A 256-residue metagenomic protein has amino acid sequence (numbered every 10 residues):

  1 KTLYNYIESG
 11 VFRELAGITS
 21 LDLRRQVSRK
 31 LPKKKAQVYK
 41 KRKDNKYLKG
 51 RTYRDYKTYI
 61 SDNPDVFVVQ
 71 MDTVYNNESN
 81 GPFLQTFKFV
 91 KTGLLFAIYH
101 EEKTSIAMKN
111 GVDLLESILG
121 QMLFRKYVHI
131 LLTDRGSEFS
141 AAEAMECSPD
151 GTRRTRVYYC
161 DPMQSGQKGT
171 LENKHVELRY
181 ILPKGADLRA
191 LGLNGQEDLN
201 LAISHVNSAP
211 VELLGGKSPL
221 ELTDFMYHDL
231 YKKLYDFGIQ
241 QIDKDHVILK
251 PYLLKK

Functional and structural regions predicted by a protein language model:
K1-G192, Q196-S204, S208-V211, P219-K256: Secondary-structure boundary/capping micro-motif
